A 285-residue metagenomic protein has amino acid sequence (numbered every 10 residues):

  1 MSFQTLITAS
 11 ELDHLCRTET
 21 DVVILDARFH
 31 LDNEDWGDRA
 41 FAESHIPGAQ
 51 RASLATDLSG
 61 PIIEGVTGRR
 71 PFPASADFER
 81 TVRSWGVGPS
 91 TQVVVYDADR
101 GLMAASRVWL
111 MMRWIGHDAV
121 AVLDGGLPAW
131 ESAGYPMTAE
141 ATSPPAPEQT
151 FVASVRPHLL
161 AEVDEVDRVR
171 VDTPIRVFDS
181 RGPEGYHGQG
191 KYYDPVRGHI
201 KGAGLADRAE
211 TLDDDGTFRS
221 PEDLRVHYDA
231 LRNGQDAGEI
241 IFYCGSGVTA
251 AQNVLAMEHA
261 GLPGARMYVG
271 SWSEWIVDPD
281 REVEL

Functional and structural regions predicted by a protein language model:
M1-L285: Cytosolic catalytic domains that perform sulfur/thiol-centered chemistry
